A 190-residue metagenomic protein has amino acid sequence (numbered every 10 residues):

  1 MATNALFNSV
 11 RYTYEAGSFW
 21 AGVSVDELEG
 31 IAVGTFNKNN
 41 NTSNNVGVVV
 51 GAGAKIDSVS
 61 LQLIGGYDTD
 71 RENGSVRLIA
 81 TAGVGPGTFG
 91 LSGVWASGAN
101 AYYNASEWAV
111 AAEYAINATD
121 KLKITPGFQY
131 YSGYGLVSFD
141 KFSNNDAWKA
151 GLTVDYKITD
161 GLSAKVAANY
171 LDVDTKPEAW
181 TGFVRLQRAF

Functional and structural regions predicted by a protein language model:
M1-S9, N41, G65, W95-A99 (+1 more regions): Extracellular/periplasm-exposed beta-strand and loop segments of Gram-negative cell-envelope proteins, dominated by
M1-V49: Surface-exposed coil loops of outer-membrane beta-barrel proteins
R11-Y12, G87, Y114, R188: Polar/charged side chains located within well-ordered beta-strands of beta-rich proteins
F36-T42, Y102-N104, S138-F142, K176-E178: Short, solvent-exposed loop/turn segments at secondary-structure boundaries
G47-K149: Detector for outer-membrane/organellar transmembrane beta-barrel domains, recognizing the amphipathic beta-strand
T125-G127, L162-N169: Conserved active-site loop/cleft motifs that coordinate metal ions or position small ligands
A150, Y156-I158, L162, E178-F190: Outer-membrane beta-barrel "beta-signal"
